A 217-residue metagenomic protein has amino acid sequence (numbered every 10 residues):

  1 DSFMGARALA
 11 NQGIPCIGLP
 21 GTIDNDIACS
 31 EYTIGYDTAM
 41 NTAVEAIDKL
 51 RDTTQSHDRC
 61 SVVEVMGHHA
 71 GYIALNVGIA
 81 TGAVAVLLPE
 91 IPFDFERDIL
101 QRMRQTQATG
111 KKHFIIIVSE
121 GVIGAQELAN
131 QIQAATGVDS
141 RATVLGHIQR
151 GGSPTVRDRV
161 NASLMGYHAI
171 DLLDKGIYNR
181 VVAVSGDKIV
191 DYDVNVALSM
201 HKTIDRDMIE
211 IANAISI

Functional and structural regions predicted by a protein language model:
D1, I14, L19-N25, G67 (+4 more regions): Short, ordered loop/turn segments at secondary-structure junctions
S2-A6, D24-A28, H69-I73, D191: Short, well-ordered, mixed-charge alpha-helical segments that flank or form enzyme active sites
F3, K111, G176-Y178: Short loop/turn segments at connectors of secondary-structure elements within structured domains
A6-A8, P15, Y36-D139, T143: Accessory alpha-helical/coil subdomains and C-terminal extensions that flank or cap enzyme catalytic cores
L19-Y32, Q55-S56: Acidic/polar active-site rim loop that often engages polyanionic ligands
D26-E31, F95-I99, G151-S153: Short, charged, surface-exposed secondary-structure boundary motifs
C29-A39, S153-R159: Short beta-strand elements at the ligand-binding edges of bilobed clamshell
G124, I132-I217: C-terminal non-catalytic interaction/assembly regions of soluble proteins
